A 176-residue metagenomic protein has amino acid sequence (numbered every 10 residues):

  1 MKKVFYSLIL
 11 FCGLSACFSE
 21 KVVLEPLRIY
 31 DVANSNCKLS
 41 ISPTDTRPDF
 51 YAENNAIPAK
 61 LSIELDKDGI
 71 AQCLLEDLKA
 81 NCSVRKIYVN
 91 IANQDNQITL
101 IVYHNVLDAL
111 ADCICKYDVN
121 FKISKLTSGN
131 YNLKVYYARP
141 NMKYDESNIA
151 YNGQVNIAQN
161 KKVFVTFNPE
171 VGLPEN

Functional and structural regions predicted by a protein language model:
K2-S7: Sec-dependent signal peptide recognition, specifically the positively charged N-region followed immediately by
S15-A16: C-terminal motif of bacterial Sec signal peptides marking the signal peptidase cleavage site
E20-L100, Y144-N176: Primarily secretory-pathway and cell-envelope proteins
D66, N93, D112-K116, L126-S128 (+1 more regions): Surface-exposed coil/turn segments at beta-strand junctions on protein surfaces, enriched
I101-I123: An anionic, turn-rich surface loop/hairpin at beta-sheet edges that serves as a generic interaction/coordination patch
V106-L110, A138-N148: Short acidic/polar inter-strand loop motif in beta-rich domains
G129-V135: A short tyrosine-centered beta-strand micro-motif
